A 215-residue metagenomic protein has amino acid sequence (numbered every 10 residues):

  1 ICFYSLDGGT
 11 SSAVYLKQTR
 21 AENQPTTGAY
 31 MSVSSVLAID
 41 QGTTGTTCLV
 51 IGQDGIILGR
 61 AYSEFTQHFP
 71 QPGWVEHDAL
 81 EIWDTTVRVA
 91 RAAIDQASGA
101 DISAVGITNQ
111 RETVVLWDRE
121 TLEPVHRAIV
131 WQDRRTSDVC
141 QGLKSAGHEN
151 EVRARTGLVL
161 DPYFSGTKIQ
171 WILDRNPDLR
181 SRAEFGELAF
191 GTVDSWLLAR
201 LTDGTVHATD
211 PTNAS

Functional and structural regions predicted by a protein language model:
S5-S11, L16, Q24-H126, A154 (+1 more regions): N-terminal glycine/serine-rich phosphate-binding loop of ATP-dependent small-molecule kinases, especially carbohydrate
Q41-T43, D54, R153-S215: Gly/Ser/Thr-rich active-site cleft segment
L80, V87, L116-Q170, D174-R175 (+1 more regions): Glycine-rich phosphate-binding loop and adjoining helix at the ATP-binding site of ATP-dependent phosphoryl-transfer
A90, I94-A97, E120, K144-G147 (+3 more regions): Structural signal for hydrophobic packing residues in well-ordered secondary-structure cores of soluble enzyme domains
R111, E120, R134, D194 (+1 more regions): Short, flexible active-site-adjacent loop segments at beta-strand->alpha-helix junctions, enriched in small/polar
